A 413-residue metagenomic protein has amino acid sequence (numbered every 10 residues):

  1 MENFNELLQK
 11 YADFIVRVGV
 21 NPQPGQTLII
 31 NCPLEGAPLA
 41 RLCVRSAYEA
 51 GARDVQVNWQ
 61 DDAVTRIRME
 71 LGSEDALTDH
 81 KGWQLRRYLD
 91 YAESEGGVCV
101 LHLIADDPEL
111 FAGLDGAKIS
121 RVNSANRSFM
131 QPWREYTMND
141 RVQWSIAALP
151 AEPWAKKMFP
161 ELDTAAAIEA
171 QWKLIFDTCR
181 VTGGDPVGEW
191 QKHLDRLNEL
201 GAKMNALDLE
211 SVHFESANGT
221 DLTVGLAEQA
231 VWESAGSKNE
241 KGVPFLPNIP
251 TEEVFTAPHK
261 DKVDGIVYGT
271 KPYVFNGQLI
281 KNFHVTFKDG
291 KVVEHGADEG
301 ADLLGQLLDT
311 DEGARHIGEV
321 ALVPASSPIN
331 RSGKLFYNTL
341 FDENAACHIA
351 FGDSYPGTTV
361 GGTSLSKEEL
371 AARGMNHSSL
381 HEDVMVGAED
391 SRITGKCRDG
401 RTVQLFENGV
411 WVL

Functional and structural regions predicted by a protein language model:
M1-D264, R401, W411-L413: Active-site bordering "gate/hinge" segments that shape substrate access to catalytic or cofactor-binding pockets
D13, N205-L207, N276-L279, G313 (+2 more regions): Short solvent-exposed loop/turn micro-motifs enriched in small/polar/acidic residues
A112-D115, K156-P160, A235-S237, Q278-K281 (+3 more regions): A short secondary-structure junction signal
G225, H295-G296, F406: Short linear motifs in exposed loops
V254-E312: Long, well-ordered mid-to-C-terminal structural blocks that present hydrophobic/aromatic surfaces
K262-D264, I280-N282, D289, R315-E319 (+3 more regions): Active-site lining segments that contact anionic ligands and/or coordinate catalytic metals
V292-T363: Dual-mode signal for accessory low-complexity, basic/Gly-rich regions
E368-L413: Extended hydrophobic packing segments that form well-structured cores
